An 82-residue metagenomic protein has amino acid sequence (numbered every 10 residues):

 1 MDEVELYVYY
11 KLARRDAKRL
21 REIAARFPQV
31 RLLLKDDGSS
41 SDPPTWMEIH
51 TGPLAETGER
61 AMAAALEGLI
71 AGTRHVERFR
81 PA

Functional and structural regions predicted by a protein language model:
M1-A61, T73-A82: Short S/T/G/P-rich N-terminal loop/turn motif that feeds into the first structured element of a domain
A61-E67: Large eukaryotic, non-enzymatic subunits of multiprotein complexes that serve as scaffolds/tethers, characterized by
